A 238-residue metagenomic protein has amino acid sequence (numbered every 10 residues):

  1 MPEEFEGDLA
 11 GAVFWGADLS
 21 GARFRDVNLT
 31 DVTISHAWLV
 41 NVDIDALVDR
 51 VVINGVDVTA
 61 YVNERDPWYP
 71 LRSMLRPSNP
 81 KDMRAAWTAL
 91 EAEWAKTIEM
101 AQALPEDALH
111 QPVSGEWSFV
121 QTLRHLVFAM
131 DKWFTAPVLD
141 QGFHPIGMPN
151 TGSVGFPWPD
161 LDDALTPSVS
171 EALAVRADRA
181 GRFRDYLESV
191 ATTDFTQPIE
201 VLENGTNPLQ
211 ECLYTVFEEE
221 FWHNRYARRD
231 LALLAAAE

Functional and structural regions predicted by a protein language model:
M1-R65: Tandem repeat scaffolds
D57, Y61-A86, F134-A180, L234-E238: Short, helix-capping/interhelical loops that line the mouth of catalytic, cofactor-, or ligand-binding pockets
A86-T97, L126-A129, S168, A172-Y186 (+2 more regions): Alpha-helical packing segments of well-folded alpha/beta enzyme cores
A92, A103-D107, P112, T193: Charge-dense, helix-prone N-terminal extensions
I98-M100, S114: A preference for well-ordered globular domain cores that mediate specific macromolecular interactions or catalysis
E106-P159, P198-E238: Short, contiguous alpha-helical
Q141-H144, R184-F195: Proline-centered turn/helix-capping motifs that create local helix->coil transitions or kinks
